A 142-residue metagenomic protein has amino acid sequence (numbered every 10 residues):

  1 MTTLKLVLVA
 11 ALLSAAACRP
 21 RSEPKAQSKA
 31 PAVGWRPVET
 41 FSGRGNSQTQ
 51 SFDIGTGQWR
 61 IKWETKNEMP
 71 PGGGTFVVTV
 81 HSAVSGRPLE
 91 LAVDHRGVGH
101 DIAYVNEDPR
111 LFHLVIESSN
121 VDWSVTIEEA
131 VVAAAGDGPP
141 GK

Functional and structural regions predicted by a protein language model:
T2-V9: Sec-dependent signal peptide recognition, specifically the positively charged N-region followed immediately by
A15-A17: C-terminal motif of bacterial Sec signal peptides marking the signal peptidase cleavage site
R19-K142: Acidic, Ser/Thr/Pro
